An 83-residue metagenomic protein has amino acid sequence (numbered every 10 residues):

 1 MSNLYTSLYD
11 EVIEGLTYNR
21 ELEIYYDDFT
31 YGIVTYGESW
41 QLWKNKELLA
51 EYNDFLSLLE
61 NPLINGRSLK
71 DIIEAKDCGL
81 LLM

Functional and structural regions predicted by a protein language model:
M1-E23: Negatively charged, low-complexity tracts enriched in Asp/Glu with abundant Ser/Thr
S2-L4, Y9, E51-M83: Mixed-charge, Lys/Arg-enriched low-complexity segments
Y25-D27, N45: Short strand-coil-strand connectors
G32-L63: Acidic, low-complexity, intrinsically disordered interaction modules
